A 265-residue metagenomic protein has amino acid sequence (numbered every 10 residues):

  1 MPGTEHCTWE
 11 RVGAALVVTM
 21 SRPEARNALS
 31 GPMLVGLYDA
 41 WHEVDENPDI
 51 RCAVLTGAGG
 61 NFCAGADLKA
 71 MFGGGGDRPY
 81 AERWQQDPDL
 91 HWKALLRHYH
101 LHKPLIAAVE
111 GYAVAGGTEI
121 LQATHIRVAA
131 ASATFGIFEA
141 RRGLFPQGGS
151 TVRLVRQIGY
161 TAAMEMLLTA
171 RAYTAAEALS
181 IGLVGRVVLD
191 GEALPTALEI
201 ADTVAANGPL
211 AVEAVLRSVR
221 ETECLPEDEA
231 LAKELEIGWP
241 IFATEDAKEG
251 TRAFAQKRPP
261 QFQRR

Functional and structural regions predicted by a protein language model:
M1-A58, F72-G73: Conserved CoA-thioester-binding segment of acyl-CoA-metabolizing enzymes
M1-T4, R252-R265: Terminal low-complexity tails and localization/encapsulation signals of metabolic enzymes
P23, V128-A133, A175, V184-A232 (+3 more regions): C-terminal long alpha-helix characteristic of the crotonase
L34-Y38, H42-E46, L68-E110, Q157: An acidic, glycine-rich surface segment that forms the CoA-thioester-binding/catalytic face of crotonase-fold enzymes
G60-A64, V114: Short, active-site-adjacent cap segments at secondary-structure transitions
W92-H102, A107-A108, V114-L168, I181 (+1 more regions): CoA-thioester-processing core
